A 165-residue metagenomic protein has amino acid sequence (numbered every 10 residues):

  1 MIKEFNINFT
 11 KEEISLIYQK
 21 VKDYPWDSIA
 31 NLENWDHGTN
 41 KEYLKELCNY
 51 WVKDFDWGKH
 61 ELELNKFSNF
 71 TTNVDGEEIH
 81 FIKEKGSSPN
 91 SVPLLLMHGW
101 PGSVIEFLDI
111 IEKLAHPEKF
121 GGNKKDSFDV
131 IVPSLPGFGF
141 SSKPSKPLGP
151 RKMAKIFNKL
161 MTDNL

Functional and structural regions predicted by a protein language model:
M1-W26: Mature N-terminal segment immediately following signal peptide/propeptide cleavage in secreted/periplasmic
F5, D23-W26, E42-L165: Catalytic cores of eukaryotic secretory-pathway lumenal/extracellular enzymes that build and remodel glycoconjugates
F9-E12, T39, L148: Short coil/turn linker and secondary-structure boundary residues
N31-K41: Coupling/switch/interface segments within P-loop NTPase motor domains and analogous charged loops in nucleic-acid
